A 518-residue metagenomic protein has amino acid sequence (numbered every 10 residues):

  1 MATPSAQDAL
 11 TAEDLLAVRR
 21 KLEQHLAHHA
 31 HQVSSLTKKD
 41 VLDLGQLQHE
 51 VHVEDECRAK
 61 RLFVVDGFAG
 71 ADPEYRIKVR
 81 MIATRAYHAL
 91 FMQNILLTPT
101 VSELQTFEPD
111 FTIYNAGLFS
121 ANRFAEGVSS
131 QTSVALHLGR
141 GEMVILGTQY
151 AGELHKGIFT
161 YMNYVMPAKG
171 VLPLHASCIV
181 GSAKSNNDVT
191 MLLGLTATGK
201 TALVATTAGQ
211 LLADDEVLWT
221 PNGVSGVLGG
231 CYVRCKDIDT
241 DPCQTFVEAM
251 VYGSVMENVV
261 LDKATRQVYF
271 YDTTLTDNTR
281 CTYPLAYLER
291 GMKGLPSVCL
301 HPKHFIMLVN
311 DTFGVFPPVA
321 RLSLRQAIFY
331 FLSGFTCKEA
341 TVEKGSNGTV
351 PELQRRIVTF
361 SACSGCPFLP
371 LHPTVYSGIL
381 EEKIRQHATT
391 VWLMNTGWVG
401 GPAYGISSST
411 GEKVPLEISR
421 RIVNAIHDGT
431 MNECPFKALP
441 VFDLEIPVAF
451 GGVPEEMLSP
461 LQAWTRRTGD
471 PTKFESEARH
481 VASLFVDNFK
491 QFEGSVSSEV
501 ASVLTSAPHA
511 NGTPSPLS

Functional and structural regions predicted by a protein language model:
M1-F111: N-terminal accessory targeting/assembly segments
D14, L154-I158, H372-Y376: Phosphate/oxyanion-binding active-site loops and adjacent basic polyanion-contact surfaces
L16-H25, Q48-D55, L97-P99, S129-S130 (+2 more regions): Short alpha-helical segments and helix-capping/turn motifs at coil-helix boundaries
V65, V171-C178, R466: A short glycine-rich, hydrophobically flanked beta-strand micro-motif that places a catalytic Asp/Glu for divalent metal
F107-A168: Charged, amphipathic alpha-helical linker segments immediately N-terminal to NTP-binding catalytic cores
H175-L195, A205-T207, D214-A463, K473 (+2 more regions): Glycine-rich, often acidic-flanked micro-motifs that create phosphate/phosphodiester-binding or positioning elements
K200: Conserved lysine of the Walker
Q462, T472-S518: Generic C-terminus detector
